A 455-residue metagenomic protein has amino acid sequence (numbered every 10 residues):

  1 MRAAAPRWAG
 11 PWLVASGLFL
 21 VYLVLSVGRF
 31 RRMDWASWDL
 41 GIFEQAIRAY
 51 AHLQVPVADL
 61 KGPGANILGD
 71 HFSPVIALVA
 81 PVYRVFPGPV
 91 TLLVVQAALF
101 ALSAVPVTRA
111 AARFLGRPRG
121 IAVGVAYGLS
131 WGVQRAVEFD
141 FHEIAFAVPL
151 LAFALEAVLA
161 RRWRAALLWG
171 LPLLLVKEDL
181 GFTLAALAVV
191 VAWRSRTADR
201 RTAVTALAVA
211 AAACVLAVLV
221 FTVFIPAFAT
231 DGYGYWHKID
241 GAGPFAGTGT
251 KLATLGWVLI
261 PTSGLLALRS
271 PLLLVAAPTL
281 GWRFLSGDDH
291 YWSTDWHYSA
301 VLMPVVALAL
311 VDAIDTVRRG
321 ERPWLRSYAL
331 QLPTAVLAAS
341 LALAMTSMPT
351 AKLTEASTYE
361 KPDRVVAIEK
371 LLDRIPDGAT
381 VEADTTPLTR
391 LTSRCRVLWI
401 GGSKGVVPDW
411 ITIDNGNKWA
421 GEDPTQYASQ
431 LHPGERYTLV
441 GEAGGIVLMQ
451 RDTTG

Functional and structural regions predicted by a protein language model:
M1-V24, T205-V209: Start-transfer (signal-anchor) and selected internal transmembrane alpha helices of multi-pass inner/ER membrane
W12-S16, A208-C214, V317-P349: Signature aromatic-anchored transmembrane alpha helix within multi-pass, membrane-resident enzymes that catalyze glycan
L25, R32-W35, A49-Y50, P56 (+3 more regions): Membrane-lumen/periplasm interface segments of specific transmembrane helices in polyprenyl phosphate-linked
I42-N66, P74-V75: Extracytosolic helix-loop segments that constitute the early lumenal/periplasmic catalytic or substrate-binding loops
L102-L129, V148-P149, A165-L168: Transmembrane-helix signature of polytopic, membrane-embedded enzymes that assemble or transfer cell-envelope glycans
F146, L151-A165, A192-A198: Membrane-interface transmembrane helices that cradle and orient dolichyl/undecaprenyl
T183-A212: Perimembrane helix-loop-helix junctions
L274-R322: Hydrophobic/aromatic-rich transmembrane helices and adjacent perimembrane loops
